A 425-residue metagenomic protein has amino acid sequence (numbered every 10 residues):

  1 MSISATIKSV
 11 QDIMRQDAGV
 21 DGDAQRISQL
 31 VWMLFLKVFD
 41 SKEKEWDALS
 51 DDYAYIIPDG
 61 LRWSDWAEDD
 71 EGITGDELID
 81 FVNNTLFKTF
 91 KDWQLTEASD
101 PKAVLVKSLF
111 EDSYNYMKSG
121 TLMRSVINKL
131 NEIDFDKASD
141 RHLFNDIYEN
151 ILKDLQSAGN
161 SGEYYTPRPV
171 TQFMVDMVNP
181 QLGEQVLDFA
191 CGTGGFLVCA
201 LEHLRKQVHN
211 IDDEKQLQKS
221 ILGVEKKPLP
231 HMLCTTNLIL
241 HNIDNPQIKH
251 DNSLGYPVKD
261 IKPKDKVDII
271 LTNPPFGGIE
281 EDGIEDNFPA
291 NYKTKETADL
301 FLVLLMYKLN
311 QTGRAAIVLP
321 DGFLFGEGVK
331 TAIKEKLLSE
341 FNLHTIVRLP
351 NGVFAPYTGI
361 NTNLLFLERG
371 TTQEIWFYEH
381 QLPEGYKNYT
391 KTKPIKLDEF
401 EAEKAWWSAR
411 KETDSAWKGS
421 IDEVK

Functional and structural regions predicted by a protein language model:
M1-L182, K249-Y256, I261, R348-G352 (+4 more regions): Non-catalytic, mostly N-terminal accessory regions of nucleic-acid modification and defense proteins
L34-F39, F135, L152, Q156 (+8 more regions): Non-catalytic alpha-helical coupling and interface elements of nucleotide-dependent molecular machines and regulators
S41-K44, Y53, L204, V208 (+2 more regions): Residue-level signature of transmembrane alpha-helix interfaces in integral membrane proteins
A98-S99, G120-T121, H142-D146, R205-V208 (+2 more regions): Short hydrophobic/aromatic-rich motifs at helix boundaries and adjacent loops
P101-V106, I127-F135, C191-T193, K259-D265 (+2 more regions): Short, mixed-charge, low-aromatic patches
E163-T272, G277-I279, E285-D286, K295 (+5 more regions): Conserved S-adenosyl-L-methionine
H250, I261-K425: A conserved structural/catalytic subdomain of Rossmann-like adenosyl-cofactor enzymes
